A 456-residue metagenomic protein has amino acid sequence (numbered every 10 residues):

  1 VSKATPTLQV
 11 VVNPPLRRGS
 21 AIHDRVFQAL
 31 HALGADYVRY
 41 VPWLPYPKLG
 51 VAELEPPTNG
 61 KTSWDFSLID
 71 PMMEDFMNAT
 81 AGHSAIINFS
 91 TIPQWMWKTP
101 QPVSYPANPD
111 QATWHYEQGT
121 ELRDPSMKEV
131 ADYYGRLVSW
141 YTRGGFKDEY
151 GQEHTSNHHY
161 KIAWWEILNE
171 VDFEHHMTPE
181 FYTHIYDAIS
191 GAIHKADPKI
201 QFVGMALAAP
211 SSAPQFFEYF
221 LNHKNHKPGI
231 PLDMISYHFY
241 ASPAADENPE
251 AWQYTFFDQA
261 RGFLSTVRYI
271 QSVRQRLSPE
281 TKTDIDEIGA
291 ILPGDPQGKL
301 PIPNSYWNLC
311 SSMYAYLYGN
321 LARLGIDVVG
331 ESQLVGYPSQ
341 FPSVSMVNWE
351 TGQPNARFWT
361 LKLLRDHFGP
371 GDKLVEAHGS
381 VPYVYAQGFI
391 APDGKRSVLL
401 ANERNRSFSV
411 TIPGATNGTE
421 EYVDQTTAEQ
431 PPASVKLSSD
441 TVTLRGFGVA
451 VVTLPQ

Functional and structural regions predicted by a protein language model:
V1-A29, L33-D36: Mature N-terminal, pre-catalytic/accessory segment of carbohydrate-active enzymes
L16-L30, P214-N225, S311-Y318: Short, acidic/polar
L33-F256: Substrate-binding cleft and catalytic face of glycoside hydrolase catalytic domains, especially the flexible beta-alpha
S242-Q297: Glycoside hydrolase catalytic-domain groove-lining segments
I285-D366, D372-V384: Aromatic/acidic polysaccharide-binding cleft in carbohydrate-active enzymes
S380-T416, V423-Q425, F447-V451: Carbohydrate-binding surface patches
Y422-L437: Solvent-exposed beta-strand/loop surfaces of large extracellular or lumenal domains
V435-Q456: C-terminal beta-strand-rich structural cap/linker in extracellular carbohydrate-active enzymes
